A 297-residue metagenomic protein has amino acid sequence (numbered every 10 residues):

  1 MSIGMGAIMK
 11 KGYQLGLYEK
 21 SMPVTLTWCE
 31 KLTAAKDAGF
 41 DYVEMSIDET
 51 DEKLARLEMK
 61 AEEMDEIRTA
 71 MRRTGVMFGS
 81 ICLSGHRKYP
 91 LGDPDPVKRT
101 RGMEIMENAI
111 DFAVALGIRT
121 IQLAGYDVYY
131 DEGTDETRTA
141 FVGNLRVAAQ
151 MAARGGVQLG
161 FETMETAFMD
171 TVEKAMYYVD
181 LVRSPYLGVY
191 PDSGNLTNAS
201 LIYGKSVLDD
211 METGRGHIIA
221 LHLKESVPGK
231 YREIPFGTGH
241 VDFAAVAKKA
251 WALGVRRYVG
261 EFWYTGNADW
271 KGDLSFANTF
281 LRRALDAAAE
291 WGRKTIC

Functional and structural regions predicted by a protein language model:
M5, M9-L26: Boundary/entry segment of secreted carbohydrate-active catalytic domains
K10-L15, G39-D41, R72-G79, L116-R119 (+4 more regions): Short, well-ordered coil/turn segments that N-cap beta-strands
G12-Q14, V43, E136, G143-H240 (+1 more regions): Acidic/histidine-rich catalytic cores of soluble enzymes
Y18-M22, S46-T50, L83-H86, Y126-V128 (+4 more regions): Active-site beta-loop-alpha junctions enriched in small/polar residues
C29-E30, K36, A70-T74, R87-V189 (+2 more regions): Active-site acidic/histidine proton-transfer and metal-coordination neighborhood in alpha/beta enzyme cores
S46-R68, G125-E132: Glycine-rich, proline-tolerant flexible connector loops at the mouths of alpha/beta enzymes
G239, V246, L253, R257-V259: H/E-rich (His + Asp/Glu) clusters that bind or coordinate divalent metals
W270-W291: C-terminal helical cap(s) of enzyme catalytic domains, especially alpha/beta-barrels
